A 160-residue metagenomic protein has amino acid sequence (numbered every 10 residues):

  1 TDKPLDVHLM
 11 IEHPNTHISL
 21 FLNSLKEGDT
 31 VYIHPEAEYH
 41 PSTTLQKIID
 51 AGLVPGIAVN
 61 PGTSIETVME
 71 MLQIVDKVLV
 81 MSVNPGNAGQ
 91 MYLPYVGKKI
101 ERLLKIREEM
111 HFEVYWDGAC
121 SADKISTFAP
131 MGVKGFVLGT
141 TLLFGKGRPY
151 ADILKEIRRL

Functional and structural regions predicted by a protein language model:
T1-K47: N-terminal active-site wall of soluble small-molecule enzyme domains
T1-V7, D50-G56, V96-Y115, K155-L160: Alpha-helix-loop-beta-strand connector modules within alpha/beta enzyme cores
L5-L9, D29-I33, P55-V59, V78-V80 (+2 more regions): Hydrophobic faces of well-ordered beta-strands that scaffold small-molecule active sites in alpha/beta enzyme cores
L9-N15, A37, A58-I65, E113-D123: Glycine-rich beta-to-alpha transition loops that act as phosphate-gripper elements at the mouths of alpha/beta enzyme
N15-S24, T63-Q73, A119-F136: Catalytic cores of alpha/beta
I18, P41-L45, I65-V68, G97-L104 (+2 more regions): Generic structural signal for well-ordered alpha-helices, preferentially at hydrophobic/aromatic core positions
V31, P35-Y39, L79-Q90, M131-I153: Glycine-rich phosphate-binding active-site loops on the catalytic face of alpha/beta enzymes
P61, M69-E101, K105-E108, G147-I153: Glycine/Thr-rich beta-alpha phosphate-binding loop at enzyme active sites
